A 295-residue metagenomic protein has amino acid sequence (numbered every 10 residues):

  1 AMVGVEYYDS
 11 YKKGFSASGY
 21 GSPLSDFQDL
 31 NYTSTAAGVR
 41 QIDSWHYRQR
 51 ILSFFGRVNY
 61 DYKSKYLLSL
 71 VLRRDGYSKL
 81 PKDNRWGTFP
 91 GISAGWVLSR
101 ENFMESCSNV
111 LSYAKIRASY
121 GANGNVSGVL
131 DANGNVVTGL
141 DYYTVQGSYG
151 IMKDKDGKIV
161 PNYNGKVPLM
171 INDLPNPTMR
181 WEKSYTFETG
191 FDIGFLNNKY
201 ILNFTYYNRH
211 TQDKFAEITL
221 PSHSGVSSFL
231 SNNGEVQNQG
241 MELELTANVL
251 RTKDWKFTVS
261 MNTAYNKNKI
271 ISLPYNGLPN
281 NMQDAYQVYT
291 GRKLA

Functional and structural regions predicted by a protein language model:
A1-K293: Extracellular/periplasmic, surface-exposed regions of secreted and cell-surface proteins
